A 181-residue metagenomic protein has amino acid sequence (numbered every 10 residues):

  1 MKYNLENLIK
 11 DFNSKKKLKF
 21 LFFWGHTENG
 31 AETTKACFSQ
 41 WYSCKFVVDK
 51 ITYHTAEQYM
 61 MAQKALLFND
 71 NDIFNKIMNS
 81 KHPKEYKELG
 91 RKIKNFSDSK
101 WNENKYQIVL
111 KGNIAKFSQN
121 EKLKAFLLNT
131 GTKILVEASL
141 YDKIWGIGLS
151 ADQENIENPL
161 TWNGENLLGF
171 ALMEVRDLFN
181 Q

Functional and structural regions predicted by a protein language model:
M1-Q181: Charged, low-complexity intrinsically disordered segments
